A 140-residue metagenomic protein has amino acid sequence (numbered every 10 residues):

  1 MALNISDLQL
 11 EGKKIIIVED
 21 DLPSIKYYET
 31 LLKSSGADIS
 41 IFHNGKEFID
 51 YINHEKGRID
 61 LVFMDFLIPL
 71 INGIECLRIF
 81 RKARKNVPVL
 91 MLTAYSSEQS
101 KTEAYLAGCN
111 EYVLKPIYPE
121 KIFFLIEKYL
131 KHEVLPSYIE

Functional and structural regions predicted by a protein language model:
M1-I16, E120-E140: Non-catalytic signal-transmission and effector/linker regions of two-component phosphorelay proteins
L22-S40: Two-component/phosphorelay signaling modules centered on CheY-like receiver
P23, N44, N72-E75: Acidic catalytic/metal-coordinating carboxylates
D50, I74-K85: Short amphipathic alpha-helix used as the core "switch/output" element in two-component signaling
G57-F63: Active-site beta3 strand of CheY-like receiver
D65-L67, Y95, Y118, E127: The short loop immediately C-terminal to the conserved phospho-acceptor aspartate in CheY-like receiver
E75, S96-E111, F124: Alpha4 helix (beta4-alpha4-beta5 surface) of REC/receiver domains from two-component response regulators
